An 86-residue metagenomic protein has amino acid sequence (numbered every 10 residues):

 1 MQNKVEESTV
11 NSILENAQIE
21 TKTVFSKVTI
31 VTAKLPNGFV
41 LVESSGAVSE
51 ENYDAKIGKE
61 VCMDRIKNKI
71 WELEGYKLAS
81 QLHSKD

Functional and structural regions predicted by a protein language model:
M1-D86: Domain-level marker for long, solvent-exposed, non-transmembrane regions
